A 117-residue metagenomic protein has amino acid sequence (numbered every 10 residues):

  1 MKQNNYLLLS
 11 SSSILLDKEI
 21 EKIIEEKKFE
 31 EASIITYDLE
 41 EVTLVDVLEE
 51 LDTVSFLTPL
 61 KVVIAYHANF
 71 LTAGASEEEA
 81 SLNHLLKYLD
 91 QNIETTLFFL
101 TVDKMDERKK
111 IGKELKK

Functional and structural regions predicted by a protein language model:
Q3-Y6, S13-K117: Non-catalytic interfacial helical region
